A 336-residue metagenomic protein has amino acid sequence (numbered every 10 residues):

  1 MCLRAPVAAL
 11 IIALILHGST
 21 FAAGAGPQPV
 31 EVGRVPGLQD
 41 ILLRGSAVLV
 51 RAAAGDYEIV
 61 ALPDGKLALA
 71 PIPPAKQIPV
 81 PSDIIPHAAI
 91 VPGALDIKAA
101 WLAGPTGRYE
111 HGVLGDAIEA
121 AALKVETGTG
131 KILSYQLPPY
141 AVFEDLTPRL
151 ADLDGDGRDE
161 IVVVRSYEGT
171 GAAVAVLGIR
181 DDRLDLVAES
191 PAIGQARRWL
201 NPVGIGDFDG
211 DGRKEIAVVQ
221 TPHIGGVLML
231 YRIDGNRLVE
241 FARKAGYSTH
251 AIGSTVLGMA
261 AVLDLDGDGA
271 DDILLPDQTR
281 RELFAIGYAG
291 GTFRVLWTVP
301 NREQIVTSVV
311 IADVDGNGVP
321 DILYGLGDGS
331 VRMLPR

Functional and structural regions predicted by a protein language model:
M1-A9: Bacterial N-terminal signal peptides that target proteins for export
L3, T20-F21: Compositionally biased regions
A8-H17: Bacterial N-terminal signal peptides
F21-R336: Beta-propeller-forming repeat regions
